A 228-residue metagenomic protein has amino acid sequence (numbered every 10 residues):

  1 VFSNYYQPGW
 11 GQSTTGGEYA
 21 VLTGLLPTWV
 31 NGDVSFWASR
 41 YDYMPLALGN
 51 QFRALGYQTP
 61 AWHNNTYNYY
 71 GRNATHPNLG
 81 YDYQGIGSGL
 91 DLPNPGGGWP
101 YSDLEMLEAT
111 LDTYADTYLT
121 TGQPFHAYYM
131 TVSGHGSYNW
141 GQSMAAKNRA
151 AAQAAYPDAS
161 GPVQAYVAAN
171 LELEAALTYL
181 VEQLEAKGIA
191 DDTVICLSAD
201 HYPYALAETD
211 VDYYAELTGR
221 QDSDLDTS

Functional and structural regions predicted by a protein language model:
V1-S228: Solvent-exposed soluble domains appended to multi-pass membrane proteins
